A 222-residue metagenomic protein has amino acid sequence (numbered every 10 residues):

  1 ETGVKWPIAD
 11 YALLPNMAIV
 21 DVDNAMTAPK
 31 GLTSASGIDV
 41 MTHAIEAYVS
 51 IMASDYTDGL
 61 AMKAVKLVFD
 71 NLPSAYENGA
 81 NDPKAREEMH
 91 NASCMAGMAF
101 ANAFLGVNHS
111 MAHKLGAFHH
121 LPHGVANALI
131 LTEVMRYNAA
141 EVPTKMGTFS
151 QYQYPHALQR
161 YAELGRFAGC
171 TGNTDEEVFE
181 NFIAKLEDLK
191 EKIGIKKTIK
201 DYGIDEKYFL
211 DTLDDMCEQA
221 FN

Functional and structural regions predicted by a protein language model:
E1-A53, E141, H156-E163: A glycine/threonine-rich phosphate-anchoring loop and its flanking beta-alpha core in nucleotide/phosphate-binding
K30, S34-M95, A99: C-terminal and late-domain segments of enzyme folds
M52-L60, A75-E88, A103-N108, M146 (+2 more regions): Flexible, glycine/charged-enriched surface loops at secondary-structure junctions
N71, D188, K192, M216-A220: Metallocofactor- and cofactor-centric catalytic cores in central/energy metabolism, strongly enriched
C94-N127, N222: Glycine-rich phosphate/pyrophosphate-binding beta-alpha loops
F118, V125-Y208: Gly/Pro-rich interdomain helix-loop hinge
E206-N222: Short, amphipathic C-terminal "tail helix"
